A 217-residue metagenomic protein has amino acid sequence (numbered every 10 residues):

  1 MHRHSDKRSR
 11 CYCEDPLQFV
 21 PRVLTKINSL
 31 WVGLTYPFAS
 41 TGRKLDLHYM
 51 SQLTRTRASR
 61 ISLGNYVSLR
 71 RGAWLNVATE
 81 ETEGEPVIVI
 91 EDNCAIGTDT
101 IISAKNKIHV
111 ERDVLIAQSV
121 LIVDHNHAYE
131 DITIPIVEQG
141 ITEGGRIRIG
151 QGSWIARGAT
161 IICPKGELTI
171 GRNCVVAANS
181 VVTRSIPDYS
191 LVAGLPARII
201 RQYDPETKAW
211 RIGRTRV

Functional and structural regions predicted by a protein language model:
M1-V123, E143-I161, E167, R172 (+3 more regions): Domain-scale signature associated with acetyltransferase and cell-envelope carbohydrate enzymes
N126, T133, Y203: Conserved catalytic-core motifs of eukaryotic protein kinase domains, centered on the activation segment
Y129-G140, K208-G213: Short glycine/proline- and charge-enriched loop/turn segments that cap or connect secondary-structure elements
I132, V137, E143, V182 (+1 more regions): Glycine-rich, flexible loop/turn motifs
V176: Binuclear metal-ion centers of metallo-dependent hydrolases, dominated by the metallo-beta-lactamase
